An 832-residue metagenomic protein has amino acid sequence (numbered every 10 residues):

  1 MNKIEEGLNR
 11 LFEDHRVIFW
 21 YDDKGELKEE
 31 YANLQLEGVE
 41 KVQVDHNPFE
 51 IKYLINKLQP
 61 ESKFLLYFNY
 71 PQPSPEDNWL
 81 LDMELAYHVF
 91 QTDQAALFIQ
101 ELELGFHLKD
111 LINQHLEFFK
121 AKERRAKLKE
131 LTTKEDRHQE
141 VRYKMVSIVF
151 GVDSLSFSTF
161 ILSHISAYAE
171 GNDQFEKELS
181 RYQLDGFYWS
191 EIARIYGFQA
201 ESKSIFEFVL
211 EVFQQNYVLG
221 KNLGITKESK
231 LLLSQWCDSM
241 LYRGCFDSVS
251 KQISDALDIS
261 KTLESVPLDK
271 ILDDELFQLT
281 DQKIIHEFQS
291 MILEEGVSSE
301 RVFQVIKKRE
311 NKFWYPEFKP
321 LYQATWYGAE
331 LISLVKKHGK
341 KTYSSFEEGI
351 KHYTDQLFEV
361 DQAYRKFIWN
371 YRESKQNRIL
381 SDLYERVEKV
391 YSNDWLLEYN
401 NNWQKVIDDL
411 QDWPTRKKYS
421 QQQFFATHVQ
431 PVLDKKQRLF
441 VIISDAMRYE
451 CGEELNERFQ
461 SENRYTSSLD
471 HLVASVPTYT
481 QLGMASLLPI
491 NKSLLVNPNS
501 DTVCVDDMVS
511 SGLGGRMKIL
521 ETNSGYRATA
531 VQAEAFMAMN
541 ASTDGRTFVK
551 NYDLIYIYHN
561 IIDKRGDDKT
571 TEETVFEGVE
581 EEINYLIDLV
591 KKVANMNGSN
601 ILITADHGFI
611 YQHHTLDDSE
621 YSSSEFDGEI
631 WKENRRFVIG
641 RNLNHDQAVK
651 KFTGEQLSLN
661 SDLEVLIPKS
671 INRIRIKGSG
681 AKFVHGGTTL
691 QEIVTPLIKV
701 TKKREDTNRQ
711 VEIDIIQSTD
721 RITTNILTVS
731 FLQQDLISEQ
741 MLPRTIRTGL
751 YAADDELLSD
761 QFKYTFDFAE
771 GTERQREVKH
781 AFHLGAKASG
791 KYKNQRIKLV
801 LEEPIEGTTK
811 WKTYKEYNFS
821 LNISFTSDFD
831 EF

Functional and structural regions predicted by a protein language model:
M1-L439, R448-I601, A605-F832: …; additionally, a secondary subgroup of soluble metalloenzymes is captured
D445: Ligand-binding pocket scaffold of soluble enzyme catalytic domains
